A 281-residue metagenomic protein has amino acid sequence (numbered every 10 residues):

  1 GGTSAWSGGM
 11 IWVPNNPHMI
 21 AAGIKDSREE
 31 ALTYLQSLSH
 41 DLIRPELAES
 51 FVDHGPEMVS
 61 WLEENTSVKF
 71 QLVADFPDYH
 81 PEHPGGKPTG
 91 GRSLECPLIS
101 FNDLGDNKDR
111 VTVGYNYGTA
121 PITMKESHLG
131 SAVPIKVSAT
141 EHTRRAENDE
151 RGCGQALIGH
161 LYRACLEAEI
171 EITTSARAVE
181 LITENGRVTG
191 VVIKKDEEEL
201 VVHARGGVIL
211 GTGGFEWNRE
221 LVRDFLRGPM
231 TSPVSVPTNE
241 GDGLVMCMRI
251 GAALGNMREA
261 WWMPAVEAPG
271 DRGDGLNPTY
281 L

Functional and structural regions predicted by a protein language model:
G1-A31, F70-A74, Y79-L281: Residues forming the flavin
Y34-P45, R227-M230: Flexible glycine/proline-enriched surface loops and loop-helix/loop-strand junctions
R44-E49, V234: Active-site rim elements
T66: Acidic-leg catalytic submotif of subtilisin-like serine proteases
